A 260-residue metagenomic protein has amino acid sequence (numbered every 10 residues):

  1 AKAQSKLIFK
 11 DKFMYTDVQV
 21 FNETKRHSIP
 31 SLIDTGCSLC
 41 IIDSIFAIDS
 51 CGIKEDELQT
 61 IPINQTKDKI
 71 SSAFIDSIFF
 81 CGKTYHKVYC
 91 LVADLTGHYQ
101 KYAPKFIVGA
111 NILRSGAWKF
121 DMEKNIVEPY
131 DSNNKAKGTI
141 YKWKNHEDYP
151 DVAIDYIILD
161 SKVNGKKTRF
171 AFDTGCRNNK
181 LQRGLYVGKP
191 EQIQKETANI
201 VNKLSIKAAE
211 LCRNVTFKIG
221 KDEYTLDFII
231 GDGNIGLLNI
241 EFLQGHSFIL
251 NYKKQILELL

Functional and structural regions predicted by a protein language model:
A1-L260: Pepsin/retropepsin-fold aspartyl endopeptidases
